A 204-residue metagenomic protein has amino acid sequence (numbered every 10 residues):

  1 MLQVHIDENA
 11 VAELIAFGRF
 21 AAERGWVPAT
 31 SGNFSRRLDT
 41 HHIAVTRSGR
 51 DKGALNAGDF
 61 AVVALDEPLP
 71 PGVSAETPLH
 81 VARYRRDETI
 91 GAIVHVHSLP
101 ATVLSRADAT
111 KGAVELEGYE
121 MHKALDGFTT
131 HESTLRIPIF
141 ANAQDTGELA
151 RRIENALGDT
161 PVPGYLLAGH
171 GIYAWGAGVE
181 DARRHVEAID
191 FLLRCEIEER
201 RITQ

Functional and structural regions predicted by a protein language model:
M1-Q204: Glycine-rich flexible loops
